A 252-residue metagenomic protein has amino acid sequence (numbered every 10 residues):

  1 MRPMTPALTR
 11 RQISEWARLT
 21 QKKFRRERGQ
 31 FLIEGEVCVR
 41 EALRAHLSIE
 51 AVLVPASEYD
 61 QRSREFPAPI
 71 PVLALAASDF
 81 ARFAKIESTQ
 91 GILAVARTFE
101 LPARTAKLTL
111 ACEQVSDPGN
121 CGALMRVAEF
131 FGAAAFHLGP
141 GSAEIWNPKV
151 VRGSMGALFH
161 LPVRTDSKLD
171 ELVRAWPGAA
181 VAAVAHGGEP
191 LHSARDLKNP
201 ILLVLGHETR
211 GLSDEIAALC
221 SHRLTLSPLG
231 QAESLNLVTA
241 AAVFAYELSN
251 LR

Functional and structural regions predicted by a protein language model:
M1-D60, S142-A143: Boundary-proximal intrinsically disordered activation/regulatory segments immediately upstream of a helical core
P3-A7, V72-A76, L161-E171: Short acidic-hydrophobic, aromatic-tinged amphipathic segments that line or gate anion-handling sites
G35, S116-L124, L235-T239: Amphipathic alpha-helical repeat scaffolds
R44, V95, F99-G188: RNA substrate-binding interface of SAM-dependent RNA methyltransferases
A68-A96: Glycine/small-residue-rich loop that forms an oxyanion/phosphate-binding "nest" at active or ligand-binding sites
A94, E129-F131, S142-F159, D214-R252: Structured adenosyl-cofactor binding patch, chiefly the S-adenosyl-L-methionine
A182-A232: Active-site/ligand-binding-proximal alpha/beta "capping" segment
